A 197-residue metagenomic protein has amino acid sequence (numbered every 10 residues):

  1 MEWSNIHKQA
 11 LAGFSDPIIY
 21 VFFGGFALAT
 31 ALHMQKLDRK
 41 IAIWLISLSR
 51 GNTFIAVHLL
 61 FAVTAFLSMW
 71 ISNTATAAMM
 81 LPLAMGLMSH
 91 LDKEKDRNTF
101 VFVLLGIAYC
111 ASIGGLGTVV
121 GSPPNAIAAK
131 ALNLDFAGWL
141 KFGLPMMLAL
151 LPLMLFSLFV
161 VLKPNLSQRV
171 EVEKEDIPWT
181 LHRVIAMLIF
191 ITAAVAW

Functional and structural regions predicted by a protein language model:
M1-F23, K141-W197: Hydrophobic transmembrane alpha-helices of multi-pass small-molecule transporters
E2-E94: Membrane-embedded alpha-helical segments and adjacent helix-loop junctions characteristic of multi-pass solute
W3, K36-I41, P123-I127, L166-V170: Peri-membrane helix termini and adjoining interfacial loops of integral membrane proteins
I19-Y20, F54, H58, V101-L105 (+1 more regions): Primarily residues marking transmembrane-helix entry/exit sites
L28-A29, H33-Q35, G86, S112-G115 (+2 more regions): Hydrophobic alpha-helical segments of integral membrane proteins
M34, D38, N73-T76, L134 (+1 more regions): Transmembrane helix-loop junctions in multipass membrane proteins, especially transporters and channels
V63-S72, A108-V119, A196: Transmembrane alpha-helix interface/packing and boundary motifs in multi-pass membrane proteins, characterized by
L91-P164, E171-T180: Membrane-core helix-loop-helix motifs of multi-pass transport proteins
